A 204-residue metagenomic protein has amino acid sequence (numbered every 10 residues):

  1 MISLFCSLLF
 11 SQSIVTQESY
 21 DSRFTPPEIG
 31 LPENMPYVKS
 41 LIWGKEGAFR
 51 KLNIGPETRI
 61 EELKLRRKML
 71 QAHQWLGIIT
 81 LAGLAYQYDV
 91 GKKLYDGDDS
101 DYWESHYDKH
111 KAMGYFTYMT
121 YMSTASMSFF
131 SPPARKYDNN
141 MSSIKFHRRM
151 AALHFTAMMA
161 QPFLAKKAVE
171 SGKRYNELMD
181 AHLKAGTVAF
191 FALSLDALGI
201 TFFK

Functional and structural regions predicted by a protein language model:
M1-I2: Bacterial N-terminal signal peptides that target proteins for export
F5-D108, S123-D138, K204: N-terminal targeting leaders of membrane proteins
R66-Y95, K109-P132, K145-V169, M179-F203: Hydrophobic alpha-helical membrane-anchor/signal-helix detector
S100-K109, M141, K173-A181: Extracellular loop and loop/strand-boundary signature of outer-membrane beta-barrel proteins
